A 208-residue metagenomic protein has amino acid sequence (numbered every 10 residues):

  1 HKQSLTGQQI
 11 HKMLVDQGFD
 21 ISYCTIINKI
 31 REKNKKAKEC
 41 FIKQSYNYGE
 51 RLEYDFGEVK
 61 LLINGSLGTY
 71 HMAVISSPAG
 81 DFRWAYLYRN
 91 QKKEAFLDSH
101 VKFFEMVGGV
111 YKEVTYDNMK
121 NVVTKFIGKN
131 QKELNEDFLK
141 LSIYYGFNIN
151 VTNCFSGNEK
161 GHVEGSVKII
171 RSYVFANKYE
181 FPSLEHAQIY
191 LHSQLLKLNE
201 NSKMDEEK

Functional and structural regions predicted by a protein language model:
K2-L14: Short, charged amphipathic recognition helices of the HTH superfamily and cognate SANT/SANTA-like modules
K12-C24, N28-R83, Q91-D98, I143: Mobile-element integrase/transposase regions, centering on the N-terminal DNA-binding/Zn-coordinating module
A85-V110, L134: Active-site beta-loop-alpha junctions of metal-dependent nucleic acid enzymes, especially the RNase H-like/DDE
V110-N130: Acidic/histidine-rich, metal-coordinating catalytic segments
Y116-D117, G128-K129, I149-R171: RNase H-like two-metal-ion nuclease catalytic core shared by retroviral integrases and related mobile-element nucleases
D137-L139, I143-K160, Y179-F181: RNase H-like polynucleotidyl transferase catalytic core
V167-K208: Active-site-proximal acidic segments at structured loop/helix or strand boundaries that coordinate catalytic metals
